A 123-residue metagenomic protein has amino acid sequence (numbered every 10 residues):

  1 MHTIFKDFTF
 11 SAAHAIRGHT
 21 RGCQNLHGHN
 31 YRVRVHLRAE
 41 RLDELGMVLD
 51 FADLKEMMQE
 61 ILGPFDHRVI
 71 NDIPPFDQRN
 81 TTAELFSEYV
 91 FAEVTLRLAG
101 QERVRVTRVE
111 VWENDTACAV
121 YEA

Functional and structural regions predicted by a protein language model:
M1-A123: Charge-rich, low-complexity N-terminal segments
